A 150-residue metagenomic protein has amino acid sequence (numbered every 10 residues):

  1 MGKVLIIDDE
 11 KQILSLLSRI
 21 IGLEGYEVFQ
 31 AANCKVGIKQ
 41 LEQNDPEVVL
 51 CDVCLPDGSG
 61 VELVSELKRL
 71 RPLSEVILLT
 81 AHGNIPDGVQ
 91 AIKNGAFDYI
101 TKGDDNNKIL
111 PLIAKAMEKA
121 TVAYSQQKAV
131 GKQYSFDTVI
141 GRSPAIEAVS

Functional and structural regions predicted by a protein language model:
D8, D52, T80: Active-site residues of response regulator receiver
K11-F29: Two-component/phosphorelay signaling modules centered on CheY-like receiver
L14, P56, N84: The feature encodes the CheY-like receiver
N33, S59-E62: Acidic catalytic/metal-coordinating carboxylates
K39, V61-L73, Q90: Short amphipathic alpha-helix used as the core "switch/output" element in two-component signaling
N44-L50, L55: Active-site beta3 strand of CheY-like receiver
A129-S150: AAA+ ATPase active-site-proximal loops
